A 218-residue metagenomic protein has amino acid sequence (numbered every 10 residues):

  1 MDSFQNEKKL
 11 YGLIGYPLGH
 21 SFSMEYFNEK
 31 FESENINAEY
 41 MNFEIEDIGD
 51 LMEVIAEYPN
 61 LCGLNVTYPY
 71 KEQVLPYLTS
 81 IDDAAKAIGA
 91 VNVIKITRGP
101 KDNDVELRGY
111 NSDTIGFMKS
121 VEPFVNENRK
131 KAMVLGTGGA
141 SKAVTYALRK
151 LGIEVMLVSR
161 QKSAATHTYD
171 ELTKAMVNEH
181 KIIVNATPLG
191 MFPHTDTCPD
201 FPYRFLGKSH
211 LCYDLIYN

Functional and structural regions predicted by a protein language model:
F4-F124: Phosphate/diphosphate ligand-binding glycine-rich loop within oxidoreductases
G12, K131-L135: Conserved beta-strand elements of the Class I
Y16, G136-G138: Glycine-rich Rossmann-fold phosphate-binding loop(s) that bind the pyrophosphate of adenine dinucleotide cofactors
V125-K131, G207-K208: Short helix-loop-beta connector
S141-K142: N-terminal Rossmann-fold NAD(P) dinucleotide-binding loop
T145, R149: Gly/Ala-rich phosphate-binding loop of Rossmann-like dinucleotide-binding domains, activating on the conserved
K150-Y169: NAD(P)-binding Rossmann-fold cofactor-contacting core
A165-N218: Rossmann-like adenosine-cofactor binding region
